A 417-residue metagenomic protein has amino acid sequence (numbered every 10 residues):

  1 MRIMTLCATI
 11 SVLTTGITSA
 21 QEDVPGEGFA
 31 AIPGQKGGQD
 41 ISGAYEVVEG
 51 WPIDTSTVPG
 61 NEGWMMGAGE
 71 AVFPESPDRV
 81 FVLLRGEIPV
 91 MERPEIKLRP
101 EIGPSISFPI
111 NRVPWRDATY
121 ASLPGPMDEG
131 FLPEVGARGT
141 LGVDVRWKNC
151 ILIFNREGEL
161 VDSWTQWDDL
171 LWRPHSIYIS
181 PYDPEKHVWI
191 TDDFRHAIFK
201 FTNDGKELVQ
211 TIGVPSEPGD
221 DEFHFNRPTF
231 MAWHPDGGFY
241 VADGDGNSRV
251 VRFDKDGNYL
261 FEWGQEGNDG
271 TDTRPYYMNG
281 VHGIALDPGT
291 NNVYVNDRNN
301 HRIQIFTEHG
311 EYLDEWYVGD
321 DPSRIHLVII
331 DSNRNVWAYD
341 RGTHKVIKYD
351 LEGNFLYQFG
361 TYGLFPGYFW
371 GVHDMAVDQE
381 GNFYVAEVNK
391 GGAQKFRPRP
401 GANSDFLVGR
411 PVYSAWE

Functional and structural regions predicted by a protein language model:
M4-T15: Bacterial N-terminal signal peptides
Q21-E417: Eukaryotic scaffold repeat domains enriched in small/polar residues
